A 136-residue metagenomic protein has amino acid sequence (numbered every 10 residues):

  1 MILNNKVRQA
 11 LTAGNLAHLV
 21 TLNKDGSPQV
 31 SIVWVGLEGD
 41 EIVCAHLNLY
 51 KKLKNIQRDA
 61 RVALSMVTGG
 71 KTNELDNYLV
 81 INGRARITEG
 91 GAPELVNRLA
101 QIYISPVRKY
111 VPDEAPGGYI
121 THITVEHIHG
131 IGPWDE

Functional and structural regions predicted by a protein language model:
M1-L16: Extreme N-terminal tail/first-helix region
I2, N73-E136: Charged, gly/pro-rich active-site loop segments
K6, N23-S31, A60-T72, I104-I120: Short N-terminal helix-initiation segments at or just after the protein's N-terminus
V7, L49-K52, A92-L95, L99: Amphipathic alpha-helical interface surfaces
A10-L11, N55-I56, L99, I123: A generic structural signal for nonpolar/aromatic side chains embedded in well-ordered alpha-helices
G14-N48, L64-M66: Short beta-strand segments
A45, L49-T72, D76: Helix-adjacent hinge/juxtasegments
